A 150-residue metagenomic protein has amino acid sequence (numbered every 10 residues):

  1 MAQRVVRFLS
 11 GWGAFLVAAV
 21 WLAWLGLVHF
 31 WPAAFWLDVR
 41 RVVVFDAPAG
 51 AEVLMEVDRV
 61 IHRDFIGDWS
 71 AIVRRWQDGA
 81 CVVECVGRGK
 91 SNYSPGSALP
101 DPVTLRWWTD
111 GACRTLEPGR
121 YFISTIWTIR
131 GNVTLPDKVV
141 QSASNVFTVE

Functional and structural regions predicted by a protein language model:
R4, F147-V149: Ser/Thr/Pro-rich low-complexity tracts
V5, A14-V17, H62, L99-D101 (+1 more regions): Intrinsically disordered, low-complexity regions enriched in Ser/Pro/Gly/Gln/His and often acidic
V5-F30: Hydrophobic membrane-insertion alpha-helices, especially the h-region of bacterial N-terminal signal peptides
G26-R40: Transmembrane-cytosolic junction motif
W36-T104: Contiguous segments within soluble domain cores/interaction surfaces
D46-A51, D78, A112-Y121, V149-E150: A short, structured loop/turn motif at beta-sheet edges
L105-F147: Internal, hydrophobic beta-strand segments that form the core of beta-sheet-rich folds
